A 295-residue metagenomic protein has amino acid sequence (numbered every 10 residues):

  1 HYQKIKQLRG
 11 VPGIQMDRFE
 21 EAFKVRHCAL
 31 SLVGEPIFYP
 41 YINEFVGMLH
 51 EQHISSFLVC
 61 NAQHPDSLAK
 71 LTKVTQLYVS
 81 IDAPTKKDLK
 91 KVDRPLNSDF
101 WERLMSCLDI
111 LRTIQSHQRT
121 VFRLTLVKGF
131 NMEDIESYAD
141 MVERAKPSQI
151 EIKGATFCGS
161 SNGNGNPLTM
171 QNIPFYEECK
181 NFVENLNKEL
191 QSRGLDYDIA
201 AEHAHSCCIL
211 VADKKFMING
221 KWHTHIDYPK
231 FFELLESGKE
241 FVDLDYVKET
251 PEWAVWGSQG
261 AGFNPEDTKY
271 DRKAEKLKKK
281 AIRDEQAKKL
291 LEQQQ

Functional and structural regions predicted by a protein language model:
H1-Q3: Low-complexity, serine/threonine/proline-enriched polar segments
I5-E189: Conserved AdoMet/S-adenosylmethionine-binding subsite of the radical SAM
R112, F130-Q295: Auxiliary Fe-S-binding modules of radical SAM enzymes
